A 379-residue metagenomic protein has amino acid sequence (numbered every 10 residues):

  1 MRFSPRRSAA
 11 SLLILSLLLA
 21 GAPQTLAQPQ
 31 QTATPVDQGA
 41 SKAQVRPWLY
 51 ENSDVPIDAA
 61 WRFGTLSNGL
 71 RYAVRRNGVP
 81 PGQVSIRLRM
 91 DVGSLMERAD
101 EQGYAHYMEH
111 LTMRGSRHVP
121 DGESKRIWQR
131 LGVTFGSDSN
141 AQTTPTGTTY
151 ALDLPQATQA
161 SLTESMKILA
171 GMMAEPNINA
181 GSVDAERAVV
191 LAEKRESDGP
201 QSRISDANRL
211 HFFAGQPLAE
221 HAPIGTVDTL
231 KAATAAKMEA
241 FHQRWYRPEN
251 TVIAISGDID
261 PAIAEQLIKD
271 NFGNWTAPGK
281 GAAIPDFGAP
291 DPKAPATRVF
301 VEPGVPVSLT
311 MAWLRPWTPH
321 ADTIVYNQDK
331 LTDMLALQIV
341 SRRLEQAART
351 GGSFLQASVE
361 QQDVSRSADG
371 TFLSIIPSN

Functional and structural regions predicted by a protein language model:
R2-L12: Bacterial N-terminal signal peptides that target proteins for export
S11-G21: Bacterial N-terminal signal peptides
G21-T34, M108: Signal peptide processing junction and immediate N-terminal pro/mature segment of secreted/exported proteins
Q31-P47, G215, V252-T310, L314-R315: An aromatic/glycine/proline-enriched structural segment found at the starts of mature extracellular/organellar domains
G39-R62, Y150-D153, L210-T251, A283-G288 (+2 more regions): Histidine-acidic residue clusters that define the catalytic metal-binding segment of zinc metallopeptidase domains
W48-R89: Mature N-terminal segment immediately following signal peptide/propeptide cleavage in secreted/periplasmic
P80-P81, M90-A105, E109-I204, T229-A232 (+5 more regions): Active-site-adjacent, His/Asp/Glu-enriched structural segments that form or flank metal-binding and acid/base networks
S94, T134-D138, A312, L337-I376: A structural supersecondary motif
